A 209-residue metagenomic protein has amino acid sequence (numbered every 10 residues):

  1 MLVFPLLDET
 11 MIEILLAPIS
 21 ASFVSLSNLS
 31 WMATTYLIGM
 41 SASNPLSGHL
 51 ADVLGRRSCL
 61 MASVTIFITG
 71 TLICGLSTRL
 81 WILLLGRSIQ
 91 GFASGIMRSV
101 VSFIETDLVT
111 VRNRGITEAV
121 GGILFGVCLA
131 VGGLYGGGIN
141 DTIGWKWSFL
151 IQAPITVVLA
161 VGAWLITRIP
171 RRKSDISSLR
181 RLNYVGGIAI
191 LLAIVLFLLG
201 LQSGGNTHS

Functional and structural regions predicted by a protein language model:
M1-I166: Transmembrane-helix bundle of Major Facilitator Superfamily
I143-S209: Hydrophobic transmembrane-helix bundles of small-molecule transporters
